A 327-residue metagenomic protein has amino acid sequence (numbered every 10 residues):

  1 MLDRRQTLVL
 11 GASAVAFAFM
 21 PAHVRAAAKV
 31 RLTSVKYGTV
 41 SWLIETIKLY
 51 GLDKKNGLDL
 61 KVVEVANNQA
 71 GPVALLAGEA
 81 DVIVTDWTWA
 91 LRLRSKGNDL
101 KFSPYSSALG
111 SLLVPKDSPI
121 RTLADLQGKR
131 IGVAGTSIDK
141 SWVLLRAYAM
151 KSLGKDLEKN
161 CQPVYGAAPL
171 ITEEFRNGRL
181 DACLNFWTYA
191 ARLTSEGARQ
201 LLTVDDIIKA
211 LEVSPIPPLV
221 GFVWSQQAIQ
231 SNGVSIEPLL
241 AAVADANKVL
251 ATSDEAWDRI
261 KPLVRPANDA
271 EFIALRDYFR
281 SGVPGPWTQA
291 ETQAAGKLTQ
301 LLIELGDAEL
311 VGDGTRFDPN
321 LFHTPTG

Functional and structural regions predicted by a protein language model:
M1-A14: N-terminal secretory signal peptides and thylakoid transit peptides that target proteins across membranes
A26-D156, N160-Y165, D181-W187: Short, glycine-/small- and polar/acidic-enriched structural segments that line small-molecule recognition paths
Y50-G51, G78, G178, G197 (+1 more regions): Short glycine-centered helix-capping/turn motifs at secondary-structure transition points
K55, D206-P215, S281-E291: Short, solvent-exposed loop/beta-turn-alpha elements that line the ligand-binding surface or hinge of extracytoplasmic
W87-W89, L170-K261: Pocket-lining segment of extracytoplasmic ligand-binding domains
Q230-D307: Secondary-structure end/capping motifs
G296-G327: Conserved C-terminal helix/tail region of periplasmic/extracytoplasmic solute-binding proteins
